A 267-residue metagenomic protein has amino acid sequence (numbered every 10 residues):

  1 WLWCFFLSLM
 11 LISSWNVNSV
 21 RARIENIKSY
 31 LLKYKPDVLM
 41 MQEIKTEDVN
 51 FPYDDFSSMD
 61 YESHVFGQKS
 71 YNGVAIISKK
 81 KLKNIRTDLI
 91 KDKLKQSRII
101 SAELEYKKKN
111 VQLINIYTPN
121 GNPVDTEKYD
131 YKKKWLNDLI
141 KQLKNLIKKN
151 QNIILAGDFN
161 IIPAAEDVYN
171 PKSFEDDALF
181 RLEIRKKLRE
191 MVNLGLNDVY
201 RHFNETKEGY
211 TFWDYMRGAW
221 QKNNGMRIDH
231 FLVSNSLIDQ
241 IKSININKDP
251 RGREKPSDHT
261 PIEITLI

Functional and structural regions predicted by a protein language model:
L2-S57, Y61-E62, Y71-V74, P163 (+1 more regions): N-terminal, active-site-proximal structural segment of metallo-dependent hydrolase catalytic domains
I12-N16, L31-V49, L113, Q142-D167 (+4 more regions): Active-site beta-strand/loop signature of hydrolases that rely on acidic residues for catalysis
I44-E47, F51-P123: Structured beta-strand-rich core segments of catalytic domains in phosphoester-bond hydrolases
M59, W135-I228: Metal-dependent phosphoesterases centered on the DNase I-like endonuclease/exonuclease/phosphatase
S70-I85, K207, G218-Q240: Conserved beta strand-loop-helix elements of the APE1-like EEP
K79-K80, A102-K108, S234-N235, S257 (+1 more regions): Active-site beta-strand termini and strand-to-loop segments that position acidic
I90, T118-L136, K172-D176: Surface-exposed cleft-lining segments at the edges of enzyme active sites
N245-I267: Surface polyanion/phosphate-binding segment centered on an Asp-His-Pro turn
